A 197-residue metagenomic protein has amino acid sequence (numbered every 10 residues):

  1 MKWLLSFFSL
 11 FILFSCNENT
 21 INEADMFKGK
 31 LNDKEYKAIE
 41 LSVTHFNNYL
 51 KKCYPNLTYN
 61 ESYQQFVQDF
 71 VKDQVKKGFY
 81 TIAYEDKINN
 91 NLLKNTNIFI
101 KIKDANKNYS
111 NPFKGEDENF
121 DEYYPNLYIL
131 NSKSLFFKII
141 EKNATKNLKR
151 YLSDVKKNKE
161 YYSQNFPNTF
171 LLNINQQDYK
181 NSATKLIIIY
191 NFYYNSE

Functional and structural regions predicted by a protein language model:
M1-L4: Positively charged n-region of N-terminal signal peptides that target proteins for export
I12-S15: C-terminal motif of bacterial Sec signal peptides marking the signal peptidase cleavage site
E18-N108: N-terminal Sec/ER secretory leader and immediately downstream segment of secreted/extracellular precursors
D104-E197: Extracytoplasmic electrostatic interaction patches
